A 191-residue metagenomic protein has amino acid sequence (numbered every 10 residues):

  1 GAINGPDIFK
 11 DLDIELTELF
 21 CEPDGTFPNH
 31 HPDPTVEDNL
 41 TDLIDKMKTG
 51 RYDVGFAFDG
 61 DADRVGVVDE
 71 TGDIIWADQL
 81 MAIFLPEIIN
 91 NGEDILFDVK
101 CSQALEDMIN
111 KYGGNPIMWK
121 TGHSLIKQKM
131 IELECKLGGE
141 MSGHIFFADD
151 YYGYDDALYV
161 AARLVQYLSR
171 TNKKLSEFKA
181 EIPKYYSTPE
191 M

Functional and structural regions predicted by a protein language model:
G1-T171, P189: Phosphate-binding chemistry for phosphorylated carbohydrates and sugar-nucleotides
T171-M191: Catalytic-core signal marking the mid-to-C-terminal active-site face
